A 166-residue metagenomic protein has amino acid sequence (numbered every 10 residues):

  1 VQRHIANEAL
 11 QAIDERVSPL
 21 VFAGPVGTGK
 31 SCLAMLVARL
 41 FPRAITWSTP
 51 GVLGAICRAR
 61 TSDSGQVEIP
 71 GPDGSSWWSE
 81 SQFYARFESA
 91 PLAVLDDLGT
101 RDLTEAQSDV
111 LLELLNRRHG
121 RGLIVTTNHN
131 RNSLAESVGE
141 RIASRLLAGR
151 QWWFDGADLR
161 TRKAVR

Functional and structural regions predicted by a protein language model:
V1-I13: N-terminal pre-Walker A segment at the start of P-loop NTPase domains
R3, G74-W78, E105, D109: Conserved phosphate-coordination/catalytic loops
E8, G27, W78-Q82, D109-E113 (+1 more regions): A generic local structural motif
Q11, R39, A85-E88, N116: Surface-exposed alpha-helical segments enriched in charged/polar residues
V17-A34: Walker A/P-loop nucleotide-binding motif
V17-V21, R43-A44, L92, G122-I124: Residue-level preference for the first positions of well-ordered beta-strands
R39, V52-R60, L95-R166: Replace "adjacent to P-loop NTPase cores in ATP/GTP-dependent enzymes" with "adjacent to NTP-binding cores
P42-S89: Short glycine-rich substrate-engagement loop in P-loop NTPases that contacts/grips substrate
